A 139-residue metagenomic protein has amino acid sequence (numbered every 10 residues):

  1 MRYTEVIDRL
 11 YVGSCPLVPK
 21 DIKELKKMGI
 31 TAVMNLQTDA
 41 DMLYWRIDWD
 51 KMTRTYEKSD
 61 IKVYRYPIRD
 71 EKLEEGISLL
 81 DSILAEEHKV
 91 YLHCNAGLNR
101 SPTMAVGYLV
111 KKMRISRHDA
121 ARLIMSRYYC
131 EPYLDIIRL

Functional and structural regions predicted by a protein language model:
M1-T4: Short beta-strand/loop segment at the start of cytosolic alpha/beta domains
I7-K89, K112-R138: Cysteine-based protein phosphatase catalytic domain of the PTP/DSP
H88-V106: A phosphate-binding catalytic loop at a beta-strand-loop-alpha-helix junction that coordinates phosphoryl groups
C94, R138-L139: Residue-level signal for alpha-helical context at structural boundaries
V106-K112: Walker A/P-loop NTP-binding motif
